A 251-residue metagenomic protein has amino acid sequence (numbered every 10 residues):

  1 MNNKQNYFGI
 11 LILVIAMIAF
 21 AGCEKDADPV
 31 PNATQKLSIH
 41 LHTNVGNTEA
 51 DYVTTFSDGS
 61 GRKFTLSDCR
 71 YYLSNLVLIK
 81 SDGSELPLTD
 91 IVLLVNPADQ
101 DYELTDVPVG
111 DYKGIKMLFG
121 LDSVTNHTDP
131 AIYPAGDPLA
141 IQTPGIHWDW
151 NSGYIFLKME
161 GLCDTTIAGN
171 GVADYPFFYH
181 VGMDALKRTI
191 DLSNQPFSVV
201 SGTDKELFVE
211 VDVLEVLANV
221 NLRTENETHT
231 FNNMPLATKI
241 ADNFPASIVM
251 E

Functional and structural regions predicted by a protein language model:
N2-I10: Bacterial N-terminal signal peptides that target proteins for export
I12-I15: N-terminal, intrinsically disordered, basic low-complexity segments enriched in Arg/Pro/Ser/Thr
I18-G22: C-terminal motif of bacterial Sec signal peptides marking the signal peptidase cleavage site
E24-E251: A short, solvent-exposed, low-complexity linear motif enriched for acidic/polar residues with Pro/Gly/Ser/Thr
